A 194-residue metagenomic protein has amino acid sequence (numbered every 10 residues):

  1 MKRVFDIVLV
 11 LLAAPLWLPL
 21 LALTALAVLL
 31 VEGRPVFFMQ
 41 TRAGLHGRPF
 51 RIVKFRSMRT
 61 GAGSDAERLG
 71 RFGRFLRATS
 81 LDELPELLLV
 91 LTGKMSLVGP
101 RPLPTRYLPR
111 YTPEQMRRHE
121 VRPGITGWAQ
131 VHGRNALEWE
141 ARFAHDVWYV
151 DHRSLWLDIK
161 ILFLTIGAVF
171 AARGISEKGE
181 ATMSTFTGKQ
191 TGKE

Functional and structural regions predicted by a protein language model:
M1, W17, A66, R77-L81 (+1 more regions): Short, solvent-exposed loop/helix junctions and linker helices that flank or host conserved functional motifs
M1-R59, I161-E194: A hydrophobic, helix-centered structural microdomain
D6, D82-E83, D146, D158: Acidic active-site catalytic centers that drive phospho-/nucleotidyl reactions and related ester hydrolyses
V36-R74, T126-A144: Short, glycine-rich, amphipathic interfacial segments at transmembrane boundaries or analogous
Q40, G63, L69, L97 (+5 more regions): Short clusters of hydrophobic/aromatic residues that line enzyme substrate/ligand-binding pockets
T60, P100, H152: Short, conserved catalytic or interaction motifs in soluble domains
A66-P123, L162-T165: A short, structured surface patch at a secondary-structure boundary
V131, A136-D146, D151-R153, K160-G167 (+1 more regions): Soluble extracytoplasmic domains of inner/organellar membrane proteins
